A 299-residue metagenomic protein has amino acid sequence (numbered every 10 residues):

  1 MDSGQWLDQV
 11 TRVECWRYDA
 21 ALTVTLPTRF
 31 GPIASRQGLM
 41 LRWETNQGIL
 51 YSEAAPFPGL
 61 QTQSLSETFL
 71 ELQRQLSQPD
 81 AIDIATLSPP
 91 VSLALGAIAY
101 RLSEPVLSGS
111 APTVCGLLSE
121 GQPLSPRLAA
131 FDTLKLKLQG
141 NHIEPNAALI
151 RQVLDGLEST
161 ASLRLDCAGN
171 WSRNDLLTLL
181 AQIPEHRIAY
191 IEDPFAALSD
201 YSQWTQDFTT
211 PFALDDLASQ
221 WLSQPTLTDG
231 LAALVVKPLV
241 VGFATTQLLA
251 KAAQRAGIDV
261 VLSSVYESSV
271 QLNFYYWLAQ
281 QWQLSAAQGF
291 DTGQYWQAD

Functional and structural regions predicted by a protein language model:
D2-L163, A168-N170, N174-L177, A181-E185 (+1 more regions): N-terminal capping/lid subdomain adjacent to the active-site entrance of alpha/beta enzymes
Y18-A21, E120, A218, Y266 (+1 more regions): Short, solvent-exposed coil/turn elements at secondary-structure transition points
L26-T28, F69, S88, A99-L107 (+2 more regions): Active-site pocket-lining/capping segments in soluble small-molecule metabolic enzymes
G38, L231, G257, S285-A287: Active-site lining segments that contact anionic ligands and/or coordinate catalytic metals
A54, L138, P238, S264-V265 (+1 more regions): Short secondary-structure boundary segments
T113, Y190, F290: Residue-level signal for pocket-adjacent positions within structured domains
L134-L136, I191, L234, Q288: Hydrophobic residues within beta-strands of alpha/beta enzymes
I143-A279, W296-D299: Catalytic core of soluble alpha/beta enzymes
